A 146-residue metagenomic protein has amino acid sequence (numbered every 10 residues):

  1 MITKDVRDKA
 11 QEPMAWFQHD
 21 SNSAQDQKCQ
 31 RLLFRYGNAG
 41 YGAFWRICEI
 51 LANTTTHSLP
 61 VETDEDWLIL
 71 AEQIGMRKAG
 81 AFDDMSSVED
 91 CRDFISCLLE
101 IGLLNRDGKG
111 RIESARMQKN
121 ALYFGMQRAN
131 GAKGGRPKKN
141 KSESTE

Functional and structural regions predicted by a protein language model:
M1-A10, Q118-E146: Charged low-complexity intrinsically disordered patches
M1-A121: Positively charged, structured surface patches that bind polyanionic biopolymers
